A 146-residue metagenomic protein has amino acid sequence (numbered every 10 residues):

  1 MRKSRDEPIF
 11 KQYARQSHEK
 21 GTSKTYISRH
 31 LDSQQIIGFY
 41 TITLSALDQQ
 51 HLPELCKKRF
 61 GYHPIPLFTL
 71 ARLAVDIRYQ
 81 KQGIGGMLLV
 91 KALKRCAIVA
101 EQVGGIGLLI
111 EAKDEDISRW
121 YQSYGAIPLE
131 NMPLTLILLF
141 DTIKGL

Functional and structural regions predicted by a protein language model:
M1-Q16, K20, H30-Q35: Short amphipathic alpha-helix that is part of the acyltransferase structural core
G21-L47, H51: Conserved beta-hairpin
I37-G38, A100, L109: Short Lys/Arg-rich amphipathic alpha-helical segments
F39-R72: Conserved acyl-donor/pantetheine-binding loop and adjacent beta-alpha core of acyl/acetyltransferases and related
A71-K81: A short, internal acetyl-CoA/4′-phosphopantetheine-binding micro-motif in the GNAT/acyltransferase core
K81-R95: Conserved acetyl-CoA-binding loop-helix of GNAT-fold acetyltransferases
L89, D114-I117, P133-F140: Short glycine/proline-centered loop/turn elements that form peptide/ligand docking sites
A97, V103, E111-N131: Conserved active-site alpha-helix within GNAT-family acetyltransferase domains
